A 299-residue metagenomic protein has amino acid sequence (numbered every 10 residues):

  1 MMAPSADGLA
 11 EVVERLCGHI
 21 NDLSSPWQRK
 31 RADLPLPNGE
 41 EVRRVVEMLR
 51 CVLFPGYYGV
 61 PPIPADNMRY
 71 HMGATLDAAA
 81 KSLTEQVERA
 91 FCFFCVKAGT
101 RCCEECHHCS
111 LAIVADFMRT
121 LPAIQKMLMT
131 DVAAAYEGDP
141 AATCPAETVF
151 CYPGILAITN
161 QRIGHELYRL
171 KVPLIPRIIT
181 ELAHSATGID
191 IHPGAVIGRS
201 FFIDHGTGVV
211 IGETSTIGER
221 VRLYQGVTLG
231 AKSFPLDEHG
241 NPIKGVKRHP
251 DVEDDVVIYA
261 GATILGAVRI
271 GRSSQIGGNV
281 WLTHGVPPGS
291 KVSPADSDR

Functional and structural regions predicted by a protein language model:
M1-I178: Terminal amphipathic alpha-helical/low-complexity segments used for targeting or macromolecular assembly
P173-P176, T180-I189: Membrane-interfacial amphipathic helices and adjacent loop/beta segments that form the lipid-substrate binding surface
H184-R299: Structural signal for interior beta-strand "rungs" in well-ordered beta-sheet cores of soluble enzyme domains
